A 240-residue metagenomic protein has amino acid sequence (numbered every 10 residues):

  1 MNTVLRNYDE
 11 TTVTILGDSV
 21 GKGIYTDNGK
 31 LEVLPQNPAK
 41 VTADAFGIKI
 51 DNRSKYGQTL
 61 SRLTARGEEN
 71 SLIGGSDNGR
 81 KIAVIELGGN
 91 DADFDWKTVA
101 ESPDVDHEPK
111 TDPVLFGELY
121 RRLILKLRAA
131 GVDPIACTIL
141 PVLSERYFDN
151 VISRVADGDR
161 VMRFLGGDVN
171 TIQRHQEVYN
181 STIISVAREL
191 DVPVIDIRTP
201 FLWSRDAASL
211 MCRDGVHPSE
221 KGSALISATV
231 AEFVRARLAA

Functional and structural regions predicted by a protein language model:
M1-S54, S71-N78, A83: Serine-esterase "nucleophile elbow" of acetyl-processing enzymes
R6-D9, E68-A240: Alpha-helical cap/lid subdomain in secreted, periplasmic, or secretory-pathway luminal O-acyl-processing enzymes
K22-L34, S54-S61, A100-E108, G215: Acidic/histidine-rich helix-loop elements that form or flank divalent-metal/phosphate-binding sites at the catalytic
Q36, Q58, Q173-Q176: Residue-identity detector for glutamine
P38-V41, K55-Q58, Y147, A207: Generic detector of bulky aromatic hydrophobic side chains
N52-Q58, D196-F201: Acidic carboxylate-rich catalytic motifs and surrounding loops in phosphoryl-/glycosyl-chemistry enzymes
T64-R66: Distinct, well-ordered alpha-helical segments
